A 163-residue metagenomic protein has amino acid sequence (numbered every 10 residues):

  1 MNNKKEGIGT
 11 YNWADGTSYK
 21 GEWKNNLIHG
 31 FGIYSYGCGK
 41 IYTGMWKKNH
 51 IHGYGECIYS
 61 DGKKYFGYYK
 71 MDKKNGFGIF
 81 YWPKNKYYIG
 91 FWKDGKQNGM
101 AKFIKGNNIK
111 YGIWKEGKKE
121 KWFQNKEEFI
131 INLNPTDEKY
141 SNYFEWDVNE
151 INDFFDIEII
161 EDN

Functional and structural regions predicted by a protein language model:
M1-N163: Intrinsically disordered, low-complexity repeat tracts enriched in Gly/Pro/Ser/Thr and acidic residues, frequently
